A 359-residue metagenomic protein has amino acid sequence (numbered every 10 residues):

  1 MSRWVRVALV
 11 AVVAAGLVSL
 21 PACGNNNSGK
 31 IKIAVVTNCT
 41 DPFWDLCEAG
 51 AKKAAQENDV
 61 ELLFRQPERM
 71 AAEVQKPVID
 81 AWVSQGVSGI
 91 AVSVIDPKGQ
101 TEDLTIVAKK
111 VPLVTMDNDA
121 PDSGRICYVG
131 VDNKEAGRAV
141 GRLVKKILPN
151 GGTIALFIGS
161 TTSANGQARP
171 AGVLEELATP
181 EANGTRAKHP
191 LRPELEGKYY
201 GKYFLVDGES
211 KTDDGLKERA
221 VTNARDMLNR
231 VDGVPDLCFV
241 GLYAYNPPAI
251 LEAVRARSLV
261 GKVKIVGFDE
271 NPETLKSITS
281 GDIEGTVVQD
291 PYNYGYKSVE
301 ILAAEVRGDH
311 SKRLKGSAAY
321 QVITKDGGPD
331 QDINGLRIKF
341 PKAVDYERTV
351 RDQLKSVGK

Functional and structural regions predicted by a protein language model:
M1-L9: Bacterial N-terminal signal peptides that target proteins for export
R3, C23-K359: A residue-level marker of the well-folded mature domains of exported/periplasmic proteins
V12-A15: Repetitive helical segments and hydrophobic/amphipathic motifs
V18-A22: C-terminal motif of bacterial Sec signal peptides marking the signal peptidase cleavage site
